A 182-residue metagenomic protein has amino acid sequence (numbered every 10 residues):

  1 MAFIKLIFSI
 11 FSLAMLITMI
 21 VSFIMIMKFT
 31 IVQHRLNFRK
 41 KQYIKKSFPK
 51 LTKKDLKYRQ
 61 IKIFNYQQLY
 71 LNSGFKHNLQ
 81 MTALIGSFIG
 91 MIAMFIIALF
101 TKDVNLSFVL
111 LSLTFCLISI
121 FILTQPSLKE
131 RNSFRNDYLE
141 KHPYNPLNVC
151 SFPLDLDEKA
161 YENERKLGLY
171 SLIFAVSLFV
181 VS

Functional and structural regions predicted by a protein language model:
M1-F8, I96-V109: Membrane-helix interface and helix-disruption motif detector
F8-N37, V104, L110-R131: Hydrophobic alpha-helical membrane-embedded segments
K28-L69: Membrane-interface amphipathic/juxtamembrane segments adjacent to transmembrane helices
Y58-I89, V149-V176: Loop-to-transmembrane boundary segments
H77-N78, S87-A98, V104: Extended alpha-helical coiled-coil "stalk/arm" regions that act as elongated linkers or oligomerization scaffolds
L128-P146: Juxtamembrane non-transmembrane "cap" segments at the membrane-aqueous interface of multi-pass membrane proteins
V176-S182: Juxtamembrane boundary at the C-terminal end of a transmembrane helix
